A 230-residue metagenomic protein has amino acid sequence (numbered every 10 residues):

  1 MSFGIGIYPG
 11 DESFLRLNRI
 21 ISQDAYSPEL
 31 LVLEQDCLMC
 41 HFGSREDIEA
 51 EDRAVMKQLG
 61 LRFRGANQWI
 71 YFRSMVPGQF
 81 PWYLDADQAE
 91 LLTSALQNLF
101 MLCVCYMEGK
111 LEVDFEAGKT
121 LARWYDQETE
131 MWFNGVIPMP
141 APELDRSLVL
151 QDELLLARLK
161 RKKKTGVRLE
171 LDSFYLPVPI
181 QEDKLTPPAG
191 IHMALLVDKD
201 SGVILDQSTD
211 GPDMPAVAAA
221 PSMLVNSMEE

Functional and structural regions predicted by a protein language model:
M1-E230: Secondary-structure boundary/capping micro-motif
